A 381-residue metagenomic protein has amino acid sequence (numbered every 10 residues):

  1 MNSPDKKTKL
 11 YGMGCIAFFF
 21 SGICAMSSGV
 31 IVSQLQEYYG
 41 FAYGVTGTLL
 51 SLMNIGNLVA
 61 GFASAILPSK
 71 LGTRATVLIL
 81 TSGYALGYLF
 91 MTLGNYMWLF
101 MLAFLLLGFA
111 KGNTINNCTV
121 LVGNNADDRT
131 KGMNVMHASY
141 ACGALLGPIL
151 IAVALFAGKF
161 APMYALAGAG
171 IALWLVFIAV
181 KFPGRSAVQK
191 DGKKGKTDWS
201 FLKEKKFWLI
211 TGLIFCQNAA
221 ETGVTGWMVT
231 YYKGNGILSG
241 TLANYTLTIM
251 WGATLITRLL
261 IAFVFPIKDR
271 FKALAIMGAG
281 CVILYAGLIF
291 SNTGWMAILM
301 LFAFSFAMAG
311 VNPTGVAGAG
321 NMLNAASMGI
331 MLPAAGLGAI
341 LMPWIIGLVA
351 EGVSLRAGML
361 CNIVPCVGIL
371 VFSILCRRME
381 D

Functional and structural regions predicted by a protein language model:
S28-G29, K205-I256: Extracytoplasmic gate region of multi-pass secondary transporters
G40, G72, L93-W98, D127 (+2 more regions): Helix-breaking motifs and short loop linkers at transmembrane-helix boundaries and internal kinks in secondary membrane
V59-W98: Conserved MFS/SLC helix-loop-helix module at the cytosolic interface between two early adjacent transmembrane helices
A60-G72, L155, T257-D269, A350-E351: Helix-to-loop junctions at the C-terminal end of transmembrane segments in multipass secondary transporters
A103-A138: Cytoplasmic helix-loop-helix junction between adjacent transmembrane helices in 12-TM secondary transporters
N113-A126, M308-M322: Intracellular juxtamembrane helix-capping segments at the cytosolic ends of symmetry-related transmembrane helices
D128-R129, N134-P183: Helix-loop-helix hairpin linking two adjacent transmembrane segments in secondary transporters
K268-G315: C-terminal transmembrane helical hairpin of 12-TM major facilitator-type secondary transporters
